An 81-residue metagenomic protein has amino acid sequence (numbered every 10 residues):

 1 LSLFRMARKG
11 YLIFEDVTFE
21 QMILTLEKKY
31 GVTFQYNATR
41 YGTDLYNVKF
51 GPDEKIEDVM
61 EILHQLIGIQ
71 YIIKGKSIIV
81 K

Functional and structural regions predicted by a protein language model:
L1-K81: A residue-level detector for the "anchor" residue at the start of short, highly conserved motifs
